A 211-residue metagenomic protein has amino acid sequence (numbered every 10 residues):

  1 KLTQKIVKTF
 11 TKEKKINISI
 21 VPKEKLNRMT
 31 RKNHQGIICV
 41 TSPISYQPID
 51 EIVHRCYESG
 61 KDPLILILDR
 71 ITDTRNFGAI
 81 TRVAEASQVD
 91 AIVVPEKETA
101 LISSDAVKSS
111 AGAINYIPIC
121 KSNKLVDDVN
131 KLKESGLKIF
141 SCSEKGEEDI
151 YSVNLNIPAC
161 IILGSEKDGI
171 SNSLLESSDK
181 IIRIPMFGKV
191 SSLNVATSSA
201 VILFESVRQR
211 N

Functional and structural regions predicted by a protein language model:
K1-R55: N-terminal positively charged helical leader segments and presequences
P22, D69, P95-E96, I117 (+3 more regions): Short beta->alpha connector loops at strand-helix junctions that form conserved, small/polar/Pro-enriched
P63-A111: Hydrophobic, well-structured mid-protein blocks that either form specific transmembrane helices
T72-A79, K124, N194-S198: Amphipathic alpha-helical repeat scaffolds
V89, S152, M186: Short, conserved catalytic or interaction motifs in soluble domains
D90-E148: Histidine/lysine/aspartate-rich catalytic loop segments that bind and position anionic ligands
K108-A113, L175-N211: Structured adenosyl-cofactor binding patch, chiefly the S-adenosyl-L-methionine
